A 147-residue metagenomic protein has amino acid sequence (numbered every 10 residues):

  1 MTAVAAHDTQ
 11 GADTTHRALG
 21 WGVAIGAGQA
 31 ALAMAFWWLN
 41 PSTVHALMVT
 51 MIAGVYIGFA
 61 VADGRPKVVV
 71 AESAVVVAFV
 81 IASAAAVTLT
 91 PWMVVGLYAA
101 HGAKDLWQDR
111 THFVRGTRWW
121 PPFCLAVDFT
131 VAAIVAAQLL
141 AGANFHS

Functional and structural regions predicted by a protein language model:
A6-T9, G54-K67, A103-V114: C-terminal ends of transmembrane helices
T9-I25: N-terminal membrane topogenic signal
V23-W38, M51, I57, V80 (+1 more regions): Membrane-embedded alpha-helical segments in integral membrane proteins
A35-T50, L89-A99, S147: Structural signature of hydrophobic alpha-helical transmembrane segments
K67-A78, R118-L125: Cytoplasmic-side transmembrane-helix entry/capping segments in multi-pass membrane proteins
S73-A100, K104, Q108: Mid-chain, well-packed structural core segment of small domains
W107-V127: Interfacial loop-to-transmembrane junctions
A133-S147: Juxtamembrane boundary at the C-terminal end of a transmembrane helix
